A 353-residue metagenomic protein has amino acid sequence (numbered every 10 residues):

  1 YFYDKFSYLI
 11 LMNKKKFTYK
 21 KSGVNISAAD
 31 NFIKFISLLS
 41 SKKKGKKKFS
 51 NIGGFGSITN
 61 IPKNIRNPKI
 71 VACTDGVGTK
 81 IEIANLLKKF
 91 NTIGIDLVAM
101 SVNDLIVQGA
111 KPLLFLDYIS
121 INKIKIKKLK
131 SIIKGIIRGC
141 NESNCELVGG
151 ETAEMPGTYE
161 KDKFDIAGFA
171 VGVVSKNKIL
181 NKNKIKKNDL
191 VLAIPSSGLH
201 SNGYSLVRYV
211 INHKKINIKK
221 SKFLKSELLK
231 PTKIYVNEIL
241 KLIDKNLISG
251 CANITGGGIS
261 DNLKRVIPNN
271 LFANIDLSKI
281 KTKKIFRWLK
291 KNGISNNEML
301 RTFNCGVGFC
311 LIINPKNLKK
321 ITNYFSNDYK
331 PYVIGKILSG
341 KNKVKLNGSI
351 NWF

Functional and structural regions predicted by a protein language model:
Y1, K5-Y8: Short, positively charged and aromatic/hydrophobic N-terminal segments
N13-G23, F32, L38, K128-S143 (+3 more regions): Glycine-/charge-enriched secondary-structure boundary and capping motifs
L38-S197: Glycine-rich phosphate/pyrophosphate-binding loop regions near the starts of catalytic domains
K80-I81, S201-G203, N262-L263: Short helix/loop capping segments that flank catalytic or ligand/cofactor-binding pockets
K187-K222, S226: Acidic, glycine-rich loop-and-beta core segments that form the ion-binding/anion-interacting portion of active sites
